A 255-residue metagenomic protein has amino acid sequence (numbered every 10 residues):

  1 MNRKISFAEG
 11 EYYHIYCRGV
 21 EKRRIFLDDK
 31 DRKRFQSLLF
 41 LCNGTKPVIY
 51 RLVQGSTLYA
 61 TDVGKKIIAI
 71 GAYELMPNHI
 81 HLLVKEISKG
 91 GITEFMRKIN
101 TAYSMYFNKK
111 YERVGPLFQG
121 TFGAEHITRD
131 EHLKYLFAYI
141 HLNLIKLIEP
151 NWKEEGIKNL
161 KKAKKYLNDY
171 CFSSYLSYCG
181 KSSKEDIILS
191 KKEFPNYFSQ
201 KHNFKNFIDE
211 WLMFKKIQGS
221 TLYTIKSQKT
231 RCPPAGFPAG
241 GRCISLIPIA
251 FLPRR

Functional and structural regions predicted by a protein language model:
M1-I188, K192-R255: Short catalytic/metal-binding and nucleic-acid-binding patches
